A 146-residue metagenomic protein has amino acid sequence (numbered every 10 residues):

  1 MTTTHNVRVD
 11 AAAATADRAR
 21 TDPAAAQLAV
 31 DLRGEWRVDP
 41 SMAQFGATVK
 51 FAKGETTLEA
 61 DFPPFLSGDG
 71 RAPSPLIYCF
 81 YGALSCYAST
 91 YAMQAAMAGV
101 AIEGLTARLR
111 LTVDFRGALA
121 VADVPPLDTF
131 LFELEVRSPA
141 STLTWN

Functional and structural regions predicted by a protein language model:
M1-Y81, Y91-N146: Extended beta-strand/beta-hairpin segments
A83-Y87: Alpha-helical metal-binding/catalytic segments enriched in His/Glu/Asp
